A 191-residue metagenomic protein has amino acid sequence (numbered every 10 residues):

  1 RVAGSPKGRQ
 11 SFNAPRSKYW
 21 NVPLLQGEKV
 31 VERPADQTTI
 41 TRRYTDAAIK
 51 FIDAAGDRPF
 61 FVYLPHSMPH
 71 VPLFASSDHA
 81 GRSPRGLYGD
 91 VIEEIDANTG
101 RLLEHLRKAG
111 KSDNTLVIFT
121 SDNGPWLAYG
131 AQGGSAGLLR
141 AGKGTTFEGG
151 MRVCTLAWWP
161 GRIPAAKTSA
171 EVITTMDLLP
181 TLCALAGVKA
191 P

Functional and structural regions predicted by a protein language model:
R1, P72-H79, A128-S135, T168: Short, solvent-exposed loop/turn and secondary-structure capping segments
R1-P59, H66-A75: Formylglycine-dependent
R1-S5, I92-I95, G137-R140: Acidic, His- and aromatic-enriched active-site or binding-groove loops in soluble protein domains that engage sugars
S17, N21-V31, G100-A109, A128-Y129 (+1 more regions): Substrate-binding rim/cap in mid-to-C-terminal beta-strand-loop elements of soluble/periplasmic
A35-R43, R82, G86-E93, S169-I173: Soluble non-cytosolic domains of exported or imported proteins
G56-V62, K111-V117, M151-V153: Loop/turn elements at helix/coil->beta-strand transitions in domains of secreted/extracellular proteins
P65, E94-A131: Metal-dependent active-site segment of extracytoplasmic phospho-/sulfohydrolases and closely related
P65-P69, F74-S77, T120-N123, M151 (+1 more regions): Active-site-proximal beta-strand/loop segments in catalytic clefts of secreted hydrolases
